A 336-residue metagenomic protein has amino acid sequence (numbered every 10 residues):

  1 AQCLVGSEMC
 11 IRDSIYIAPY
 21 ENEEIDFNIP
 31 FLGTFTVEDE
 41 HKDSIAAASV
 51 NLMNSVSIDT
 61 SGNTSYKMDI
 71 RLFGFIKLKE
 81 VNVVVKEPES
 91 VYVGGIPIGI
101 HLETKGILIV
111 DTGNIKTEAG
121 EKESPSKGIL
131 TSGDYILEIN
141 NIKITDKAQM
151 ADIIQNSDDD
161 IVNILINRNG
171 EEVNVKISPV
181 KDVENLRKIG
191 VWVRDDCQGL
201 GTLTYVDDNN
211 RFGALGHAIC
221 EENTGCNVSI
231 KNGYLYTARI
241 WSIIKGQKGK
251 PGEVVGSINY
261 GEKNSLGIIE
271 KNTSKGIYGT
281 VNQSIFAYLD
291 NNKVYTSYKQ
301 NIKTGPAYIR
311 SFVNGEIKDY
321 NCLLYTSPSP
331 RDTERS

Functional and structural regions predicted by a protein language model:
L4-D13, Y325-P330: Conserved small/polar residues in nucleotide/adenosyl-binding loops
R12-N63: Beta-strand-enriched, solvent-exposed domains that form extended recognition/catalytic surfaces
E40-A47, P125-A148: Conserved PDZ fold ligand-binding element
S49-S61, E138-E171: PDZ domains, with a preference for the canonical peptide-binding region formed by the helix
I70-P88, A151-V191: PDZ-domain C-terminal substructure recognizer with occasional recognition of PDZ-binding tails
P88-E123, E172-V180: Signal peptide-directed extracytoplasmic domains
I109, S126, G133, I164 (+1 more regions): Terminal peptide-recognition signature
V180-S327, R331, S336: Serine endopeptidase catalytic core focused on the charge-relay Asp
